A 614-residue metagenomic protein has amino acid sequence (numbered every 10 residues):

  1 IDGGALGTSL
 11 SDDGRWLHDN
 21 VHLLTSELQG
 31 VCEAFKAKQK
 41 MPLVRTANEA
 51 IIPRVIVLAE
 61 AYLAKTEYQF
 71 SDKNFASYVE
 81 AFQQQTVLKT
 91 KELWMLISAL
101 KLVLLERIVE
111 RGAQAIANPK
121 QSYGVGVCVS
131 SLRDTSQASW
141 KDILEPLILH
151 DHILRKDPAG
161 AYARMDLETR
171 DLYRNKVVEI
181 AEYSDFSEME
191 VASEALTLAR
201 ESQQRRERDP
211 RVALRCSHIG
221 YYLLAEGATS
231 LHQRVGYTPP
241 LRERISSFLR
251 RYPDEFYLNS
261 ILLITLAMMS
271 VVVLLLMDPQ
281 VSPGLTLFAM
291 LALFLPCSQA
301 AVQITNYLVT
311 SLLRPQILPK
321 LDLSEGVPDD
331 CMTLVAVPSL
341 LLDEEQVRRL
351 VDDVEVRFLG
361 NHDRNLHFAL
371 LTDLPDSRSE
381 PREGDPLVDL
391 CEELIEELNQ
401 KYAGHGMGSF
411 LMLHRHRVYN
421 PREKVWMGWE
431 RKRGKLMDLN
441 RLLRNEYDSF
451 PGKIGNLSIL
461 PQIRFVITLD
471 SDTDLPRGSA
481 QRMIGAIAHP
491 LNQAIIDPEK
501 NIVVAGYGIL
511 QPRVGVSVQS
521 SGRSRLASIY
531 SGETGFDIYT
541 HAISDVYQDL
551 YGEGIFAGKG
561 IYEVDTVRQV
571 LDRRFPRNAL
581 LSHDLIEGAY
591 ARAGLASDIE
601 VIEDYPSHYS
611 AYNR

Functional and structural regions predicted by a protein language model:
D2, T25-F35, T86, L104-G112 (+5 more regions): A structural signal for well-ordered alpha-helices, especially hydrophobic packing surfaces of coiled-coils
D2-S9, A81-Q85, T90, L149-D157 (+1 more regions): Short, charged/polar, low-complexity loop and linker segments that flank or interrupt alpha-helical bundles
A5-K73, I467, T473-G478: Active-site acidic catalytic loop and adjacent metal/ATP-binding pocket of ATP-dependent phosphoryl transfer enzymes
H18, H22-Q29, K101, E106 (+3 more regions): Generic structural signal for well-ordered, non-transmembrane alpha-helical segments in soluble/cytosolic regions
I51-L93, L100-Q114: Active-site activation/catalytic loop segments of kinase-like enzymes and analogous catalytic loops in related
S98-R107, R244-N306, P512-V516, F556 (+1 more regions): Alpha-helical bilayer-embedded segments of polytopic membrane proteins, i.e., transmembrane/intramembrane helices
Q121-S247, Q316-R614: Internal catalytic domains of large membrane-associated glycosyltransferases
T305-P319: Juxtamembrane helix-loop transition segments at the membrane interface in multi-pass membrane proteins
